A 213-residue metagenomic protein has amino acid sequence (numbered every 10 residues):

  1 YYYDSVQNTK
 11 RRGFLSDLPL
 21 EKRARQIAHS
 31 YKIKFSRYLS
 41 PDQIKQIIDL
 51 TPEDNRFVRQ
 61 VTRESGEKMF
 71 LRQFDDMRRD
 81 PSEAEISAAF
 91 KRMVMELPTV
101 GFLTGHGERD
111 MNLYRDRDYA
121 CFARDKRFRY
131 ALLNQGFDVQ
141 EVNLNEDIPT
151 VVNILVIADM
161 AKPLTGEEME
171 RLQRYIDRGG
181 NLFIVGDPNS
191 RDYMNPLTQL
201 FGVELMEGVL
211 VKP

Functional and structural regions predicted by a protein language model:
Y1-P213: Short, surface-exposed patches at the edges or C-terminal ends of soluble domains, predominantly
